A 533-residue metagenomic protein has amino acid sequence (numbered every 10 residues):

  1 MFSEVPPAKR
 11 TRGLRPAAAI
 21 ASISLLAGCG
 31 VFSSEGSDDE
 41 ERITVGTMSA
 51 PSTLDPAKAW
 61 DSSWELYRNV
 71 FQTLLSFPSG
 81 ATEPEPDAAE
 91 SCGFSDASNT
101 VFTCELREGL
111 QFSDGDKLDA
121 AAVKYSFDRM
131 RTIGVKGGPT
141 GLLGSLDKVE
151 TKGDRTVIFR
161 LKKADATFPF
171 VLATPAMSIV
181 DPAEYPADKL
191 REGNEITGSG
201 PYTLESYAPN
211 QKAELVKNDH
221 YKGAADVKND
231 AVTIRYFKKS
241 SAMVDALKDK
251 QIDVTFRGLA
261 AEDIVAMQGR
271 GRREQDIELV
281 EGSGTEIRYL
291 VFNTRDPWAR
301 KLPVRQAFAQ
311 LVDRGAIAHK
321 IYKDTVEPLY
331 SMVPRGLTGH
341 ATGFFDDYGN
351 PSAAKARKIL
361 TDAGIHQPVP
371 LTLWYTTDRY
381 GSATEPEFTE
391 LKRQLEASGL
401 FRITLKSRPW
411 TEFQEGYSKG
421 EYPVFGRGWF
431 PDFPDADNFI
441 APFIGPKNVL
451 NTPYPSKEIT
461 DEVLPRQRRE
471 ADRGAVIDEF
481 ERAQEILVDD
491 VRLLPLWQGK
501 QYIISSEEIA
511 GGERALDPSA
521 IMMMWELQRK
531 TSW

Functional and structural regions predicted by a protein language model:
L25, D38-E40, A208, L311-G339 (+2 more regions): Detector for C-terminal structural segments
G46-A97, D128, T197: N-terminal lobe/hinge region of extracytoplasmic solute-binding protein
S79, A173-V227, A231: Gly/Pro-rich hinge or "lid" segments in bacterial periplasmic/extracellular proteins
T103-E105, T140-E184, S206: Surface-exposed binding/hinge segments that line and control ligand-binding clefts or catalytic entry sites
L118-S126, D154-R160, G200-P201, N229-A231 (+6 more regions): Alpha-helical secondary-structure segments
K148-E150, E205-V216, T233-D296, H319: Extracellular/periplasmic solute-recognition and catalytic clefts
P328-A363, Y380-P386: Structural transition elements
T361-P431: Ligand/substrate-recognition segments at binding pockets and active sites
